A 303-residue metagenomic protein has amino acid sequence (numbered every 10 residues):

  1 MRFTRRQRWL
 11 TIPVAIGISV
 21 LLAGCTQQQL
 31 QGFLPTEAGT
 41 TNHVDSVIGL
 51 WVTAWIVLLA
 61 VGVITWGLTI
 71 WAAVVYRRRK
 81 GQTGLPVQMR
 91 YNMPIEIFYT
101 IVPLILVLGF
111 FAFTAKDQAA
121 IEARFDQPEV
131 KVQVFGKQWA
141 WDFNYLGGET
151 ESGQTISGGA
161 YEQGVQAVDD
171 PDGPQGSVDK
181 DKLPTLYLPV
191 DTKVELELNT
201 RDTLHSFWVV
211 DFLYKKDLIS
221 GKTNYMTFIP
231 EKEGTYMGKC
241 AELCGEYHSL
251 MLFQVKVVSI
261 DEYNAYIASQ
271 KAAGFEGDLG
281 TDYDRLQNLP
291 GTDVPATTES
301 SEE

Functional and structural regions predicted by a protein language model:
M1-Q27: N-terminal secretory/membrane targeting signals
R2-L10, H43-I64, F98-I101: Membrane-entry segments of alpha-helical transmembrane domains in multi-pass membrane proteins
G17, A60-G67, I101, I105-G109: Generic alpha-helical transmembrane segments of integral inner-membrane proteins, especially permease/transport modules
G17-I18, A54, D282: Terminal low-complexity, poorly structured segments
A23, G62-Y76: Alpha-helical transmembrane segments
T26-W51, A73-E303: Non-transmembrane, membrane-proximal soluble domains of secreted or membrane proteins
